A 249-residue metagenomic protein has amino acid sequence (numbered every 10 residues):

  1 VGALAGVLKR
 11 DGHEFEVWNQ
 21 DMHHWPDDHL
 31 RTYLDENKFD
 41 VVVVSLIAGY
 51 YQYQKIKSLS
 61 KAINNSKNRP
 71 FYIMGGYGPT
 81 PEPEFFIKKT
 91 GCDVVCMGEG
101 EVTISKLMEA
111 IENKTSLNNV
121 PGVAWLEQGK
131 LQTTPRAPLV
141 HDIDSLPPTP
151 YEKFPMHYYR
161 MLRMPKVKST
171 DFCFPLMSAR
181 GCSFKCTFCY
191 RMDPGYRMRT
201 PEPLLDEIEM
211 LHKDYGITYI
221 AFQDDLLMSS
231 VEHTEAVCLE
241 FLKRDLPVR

Functional and structural regions predicted by a protein language model:
L4-D142: Glycine-rich beta-alpha loop elements in corrinoid/cobalamin-binding modules across cobalamin-dependent enzymes
D144-S145, T149-R249: Radical SAM [4Fe-4S] cluster-binding motif and immediate context
